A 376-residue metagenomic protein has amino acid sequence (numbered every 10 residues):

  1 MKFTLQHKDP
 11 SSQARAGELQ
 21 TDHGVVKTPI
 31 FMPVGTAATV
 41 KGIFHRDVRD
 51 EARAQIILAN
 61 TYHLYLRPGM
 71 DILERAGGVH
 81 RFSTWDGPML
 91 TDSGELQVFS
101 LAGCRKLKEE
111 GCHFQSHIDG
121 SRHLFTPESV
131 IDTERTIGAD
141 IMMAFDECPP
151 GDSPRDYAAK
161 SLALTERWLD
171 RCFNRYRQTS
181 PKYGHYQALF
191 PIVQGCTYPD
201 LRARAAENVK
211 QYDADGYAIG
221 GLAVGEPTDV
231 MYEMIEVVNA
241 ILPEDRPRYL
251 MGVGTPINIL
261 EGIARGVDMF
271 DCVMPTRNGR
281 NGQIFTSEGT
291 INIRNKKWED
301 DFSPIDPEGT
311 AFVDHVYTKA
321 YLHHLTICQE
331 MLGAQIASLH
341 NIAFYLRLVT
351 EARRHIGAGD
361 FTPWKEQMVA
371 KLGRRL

Functional and structural regions predicted by a protein language model:
M1-E18, V26-M32, K41-G42, D146-D152 (+1 more regions): C-terminal extensions of enzymes
M1-K182, K296-E299: Non-catalytic, usually N-terminal nucleic-acid engagement modules in DNA/RNA processing proteins
D22, S287, G357: Short, ordered coil/turn segments that flank beta-strands lining enzyme active or ligand-binding pockets
G24, I57, D92, E134 (+5 more regions): Conserved, mostly hydrophobic/aromatic
S129, T133, K160-R171, R204 (+4 more regions): A non-catalytic, amphipathic alpha-helix used as a structural packing/dimerization or gating element in enzyme scaffolds
G138, L169, F173-Y176, S180 (+4 more regions): Structural signal for hydrophobic packing residues in well-ordered secondary-structure cores of soluble enzyme domains
G151-R155, A159, G216-L222, M331-A334: Glycine- and acidic
A163, R175, T179, Y186-I305: Glycine-rich phosphate/ribose-binding loops and adjacent secondary-structure elements that form binding surfaces
